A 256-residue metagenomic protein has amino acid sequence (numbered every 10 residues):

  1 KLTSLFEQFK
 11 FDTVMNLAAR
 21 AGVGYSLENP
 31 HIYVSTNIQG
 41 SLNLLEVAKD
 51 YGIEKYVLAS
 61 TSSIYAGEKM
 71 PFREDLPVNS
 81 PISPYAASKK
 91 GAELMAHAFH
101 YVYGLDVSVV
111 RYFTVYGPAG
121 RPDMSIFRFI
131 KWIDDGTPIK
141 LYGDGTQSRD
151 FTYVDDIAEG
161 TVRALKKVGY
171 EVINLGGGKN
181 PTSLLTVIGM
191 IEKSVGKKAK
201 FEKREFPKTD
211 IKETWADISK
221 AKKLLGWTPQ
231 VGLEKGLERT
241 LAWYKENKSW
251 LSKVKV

Functional and structural regions predicted by a protein language model:
K1-V115, W227, R239-N247, K253-V256: N-terminal Rossmann-like NAD(P)+-binding domain of SDR-like oxidoreductases, especially those catalyzing
F6-Q8, E28-I32, M70-E74, P122-I130 (+3 more regions): Short, glycine/charged-enriched secondary-structure capping and boundary segments
Y25-S26, G67-K69, A119, F151 (+1 more regions): Short glycine-/acidic-enriched loop or helix-start segments at secondary-structure transitions that form or flank
I38-E46, D123, D155-A158, V162: Conserved active-site region of classical short-chain dehydrogenase/reductase
L44, A92, A96, F129 (+2 more regions): Aromatic/hydrophobic pocket-lining residues that form π-stacking "cages" and hydrophobic walls in ligand
P81-S88, Y112, P118, P122-I126 (+1 more regions): The catalytic Tyr-centered alpha-helix of NAD(P)H-dependent dehydrogenases
K131-V256: C-terminal substrate-binding subdomain of Rossmann-fold SDR/epimerase-dehydratase oxidoreductases
